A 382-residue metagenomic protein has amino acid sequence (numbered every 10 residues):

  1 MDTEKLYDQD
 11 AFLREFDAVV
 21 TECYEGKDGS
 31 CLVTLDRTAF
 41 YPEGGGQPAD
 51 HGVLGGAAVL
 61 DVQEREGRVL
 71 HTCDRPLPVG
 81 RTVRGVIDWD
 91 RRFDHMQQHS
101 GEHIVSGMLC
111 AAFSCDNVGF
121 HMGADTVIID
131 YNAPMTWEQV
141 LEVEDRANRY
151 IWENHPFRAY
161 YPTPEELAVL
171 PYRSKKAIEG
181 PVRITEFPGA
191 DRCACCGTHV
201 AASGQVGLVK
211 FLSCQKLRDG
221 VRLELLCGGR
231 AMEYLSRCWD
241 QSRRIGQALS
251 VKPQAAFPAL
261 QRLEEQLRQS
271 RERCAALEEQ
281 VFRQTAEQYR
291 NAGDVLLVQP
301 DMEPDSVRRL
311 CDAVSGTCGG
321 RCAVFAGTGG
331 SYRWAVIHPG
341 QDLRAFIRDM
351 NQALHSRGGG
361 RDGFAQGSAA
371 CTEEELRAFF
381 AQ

Functional and structural regions predicted by a protein language model:
M1-Q382: A glycine- and charged-residue-rich anion-binding loop/surface
